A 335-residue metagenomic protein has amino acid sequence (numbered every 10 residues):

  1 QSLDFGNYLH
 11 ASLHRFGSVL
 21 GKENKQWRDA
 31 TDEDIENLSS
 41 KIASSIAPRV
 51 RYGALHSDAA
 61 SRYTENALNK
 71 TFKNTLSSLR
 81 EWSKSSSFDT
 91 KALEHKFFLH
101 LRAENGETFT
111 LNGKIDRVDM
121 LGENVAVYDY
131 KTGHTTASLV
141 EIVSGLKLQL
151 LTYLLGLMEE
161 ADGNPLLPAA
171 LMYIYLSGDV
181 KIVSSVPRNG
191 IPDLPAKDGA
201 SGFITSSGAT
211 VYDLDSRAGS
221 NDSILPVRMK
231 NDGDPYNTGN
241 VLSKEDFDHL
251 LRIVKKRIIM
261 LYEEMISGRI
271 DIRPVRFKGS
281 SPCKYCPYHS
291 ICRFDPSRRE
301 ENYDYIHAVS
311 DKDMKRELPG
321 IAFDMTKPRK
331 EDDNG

Functional and structural regions predicted by a protein language model:
Q1-G335: Structural signature of nuclease core domains in nucleic-acid processing machines
